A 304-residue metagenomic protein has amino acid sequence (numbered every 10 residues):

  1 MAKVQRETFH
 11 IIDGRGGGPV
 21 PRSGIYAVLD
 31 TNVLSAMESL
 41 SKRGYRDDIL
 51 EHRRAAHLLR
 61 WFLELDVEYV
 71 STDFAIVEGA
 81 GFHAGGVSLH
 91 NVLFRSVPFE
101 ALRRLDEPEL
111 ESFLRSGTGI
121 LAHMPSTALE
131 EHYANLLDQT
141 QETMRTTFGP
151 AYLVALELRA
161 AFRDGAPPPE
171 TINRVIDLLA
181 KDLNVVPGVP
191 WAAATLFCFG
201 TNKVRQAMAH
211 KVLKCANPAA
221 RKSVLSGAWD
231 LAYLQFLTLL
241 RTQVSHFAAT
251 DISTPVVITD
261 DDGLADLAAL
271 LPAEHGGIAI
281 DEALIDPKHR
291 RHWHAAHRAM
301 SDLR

Functional and structural regions predicted by a protein language model:
M1-P255, A268-E274, A279, L284-R304: Active-site-proximal, substrate-binding regions of enzyme catalytic domains and RNA-binding/basic surfaces
V256-D262: Mg2+-dependent phosphoryl-transfer enzymes with acidic/Ser/Thr/Gly-rich catalytic loops
D262-A268: Acidic, divalent-metal-coordinating active-site segment for phosphoryl/phosphodiester hydrolysis, typified by short
